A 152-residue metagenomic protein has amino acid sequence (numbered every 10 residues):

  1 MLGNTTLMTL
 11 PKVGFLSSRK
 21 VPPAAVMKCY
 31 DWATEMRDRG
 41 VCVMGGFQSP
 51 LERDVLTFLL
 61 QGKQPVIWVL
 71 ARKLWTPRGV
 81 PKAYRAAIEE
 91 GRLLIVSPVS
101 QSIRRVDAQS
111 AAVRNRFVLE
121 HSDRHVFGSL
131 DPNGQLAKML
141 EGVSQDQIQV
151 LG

Functional and structural regions predicted by a protein language model:
M1-G152: Glycine-biased, small-residue-rich flexible motifs in mid-sequence functional cores and linkers
